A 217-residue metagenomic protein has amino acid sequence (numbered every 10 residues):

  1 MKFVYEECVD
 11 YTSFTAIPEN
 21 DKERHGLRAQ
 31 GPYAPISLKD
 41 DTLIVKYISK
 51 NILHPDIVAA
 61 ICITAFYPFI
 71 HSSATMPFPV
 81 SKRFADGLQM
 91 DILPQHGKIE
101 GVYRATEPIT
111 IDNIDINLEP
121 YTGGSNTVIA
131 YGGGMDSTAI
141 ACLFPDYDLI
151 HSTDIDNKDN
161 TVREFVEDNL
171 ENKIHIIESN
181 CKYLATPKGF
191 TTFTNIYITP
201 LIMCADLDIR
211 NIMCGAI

Functional and structural regions predicted by a protein language model:
K2-I217: ATP-dependent adenylation/nucleotidyltransferase module used to activate substrates
